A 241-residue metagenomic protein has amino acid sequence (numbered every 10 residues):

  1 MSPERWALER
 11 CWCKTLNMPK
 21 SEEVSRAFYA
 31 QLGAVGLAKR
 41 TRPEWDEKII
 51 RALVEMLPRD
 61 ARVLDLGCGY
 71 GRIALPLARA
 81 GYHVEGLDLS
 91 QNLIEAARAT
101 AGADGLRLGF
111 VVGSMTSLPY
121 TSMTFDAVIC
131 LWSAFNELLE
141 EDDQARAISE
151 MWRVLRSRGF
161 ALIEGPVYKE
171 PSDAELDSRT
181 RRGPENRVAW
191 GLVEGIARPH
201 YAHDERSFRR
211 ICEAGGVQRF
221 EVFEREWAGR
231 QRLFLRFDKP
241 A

Functional and structural regions predicted by a protein language model:
S2-P58: Conserved class I S-adenosyl-L-methionine
G67-G69: Class I SAM-dependent methyltransferase "Motif I" SAM/SAH-binding loop
R72-S117: Class I SAM-dependent methyltransferase SAM/SAH-binding core
T116, Y120-A127: A short acidic, Gly/Pro-enriched loop at the edge of an enzyme's catalytic core that lines a small-molecule cofactor
A145-S157: A short glycine-rich, Lys/Arg-flanked "PGG" loop and its adjoining helix->strand segment in the class I
L162-N186: Conserved class I S-adenosyl-L-methionine
R198-G215: Short alpha-helix
G216, E224-A241: Core SAM-dependent methyltransferase catalytic element
